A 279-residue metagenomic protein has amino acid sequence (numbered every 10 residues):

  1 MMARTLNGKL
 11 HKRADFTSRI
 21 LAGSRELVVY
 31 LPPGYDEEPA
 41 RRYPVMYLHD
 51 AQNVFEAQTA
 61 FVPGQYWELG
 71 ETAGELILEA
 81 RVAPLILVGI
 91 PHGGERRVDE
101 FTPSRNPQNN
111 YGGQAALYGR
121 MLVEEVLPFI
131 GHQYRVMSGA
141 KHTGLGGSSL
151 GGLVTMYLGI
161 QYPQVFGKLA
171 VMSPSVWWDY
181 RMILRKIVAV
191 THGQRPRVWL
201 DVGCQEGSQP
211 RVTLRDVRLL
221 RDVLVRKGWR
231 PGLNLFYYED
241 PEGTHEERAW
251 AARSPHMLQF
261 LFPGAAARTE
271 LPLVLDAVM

Functional and structural regions predicted by a protein language model:
M1-M279: Non-catalytic cap/lid and distal C-terminal segments of serine-dependent acyl enzymes
